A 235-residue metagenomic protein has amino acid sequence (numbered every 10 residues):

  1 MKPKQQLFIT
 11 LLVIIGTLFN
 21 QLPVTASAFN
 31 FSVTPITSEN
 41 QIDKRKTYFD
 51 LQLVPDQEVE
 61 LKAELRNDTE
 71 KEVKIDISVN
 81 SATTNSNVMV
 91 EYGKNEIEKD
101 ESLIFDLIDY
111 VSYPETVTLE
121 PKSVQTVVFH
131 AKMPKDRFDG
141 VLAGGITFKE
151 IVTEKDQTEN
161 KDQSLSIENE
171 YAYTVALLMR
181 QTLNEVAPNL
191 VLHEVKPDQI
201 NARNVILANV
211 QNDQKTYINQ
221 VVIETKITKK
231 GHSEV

Functional and structural regions predicted by a protein language model:
M1-I9, F19: Bacterial N-terminal signal peptides that target proteins for export
G16-T25: C-terminal segment of classical bacterial N-terminal signal peptides
A26-D43, M179-N189: Proline/serine/threonine-rich low-complexity linkers at boundaries of modular beta-sandwich domains
P35-T69, V73, T116, N189-Q199: Beta-sheet-dominated interaction scaffolds and their linkers
I36, I75-S86, E91-D100, F148-K149 (+1 more regions): Short acidic, flexible loop segments centered on an aromatic residue
Q41-R45, V90-E115, K229-V235: Short beta-strand and strand-turn-strand segments in soluble, beta-rich domains
Q57-R66, V73-N80, N87-M89, S102-T158: Ligand-binding face of N-terminal immunoglobulin V-set domains in extracellular IgSF glycoproteins
I151-Q157, Q163-V235: Membrane-proximal low-complexity regions enriched in glycine and acidic/polar residues
